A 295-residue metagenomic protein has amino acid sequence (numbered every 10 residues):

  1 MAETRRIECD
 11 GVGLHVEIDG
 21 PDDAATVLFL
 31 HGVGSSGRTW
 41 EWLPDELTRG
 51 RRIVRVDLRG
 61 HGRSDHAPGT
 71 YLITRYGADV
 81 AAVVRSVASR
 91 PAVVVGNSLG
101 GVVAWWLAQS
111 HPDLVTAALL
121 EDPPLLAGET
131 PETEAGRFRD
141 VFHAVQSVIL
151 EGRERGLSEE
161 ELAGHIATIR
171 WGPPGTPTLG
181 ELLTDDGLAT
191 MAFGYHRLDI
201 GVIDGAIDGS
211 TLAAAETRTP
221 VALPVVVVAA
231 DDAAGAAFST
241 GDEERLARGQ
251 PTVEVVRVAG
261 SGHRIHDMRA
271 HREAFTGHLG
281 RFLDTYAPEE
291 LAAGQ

Functional and structural regions predicted by a protein language model:
M1-V27, T48-R51, A88-P91, T116 (+3 more regions): Alpha/beta-hydrolase fold catalytic core
V12-H66: Conserved HGGG/HGGXW glycine-rich cap/lid loop of the alpha/beta-hydrolase fold
E17, W42-D45, R55-L99, E273-G277: Active-site loop/oxyanion-hole signature of alpha/beta-hydrolase fold enzymes
D57-G62, P124, S261-G262: Short beta-to-alpha linker loops that shape the active-site pocket of alpha/beta-hydrolase fold enzymes
G101-P112, A118: Short glycine-enriched nucleophile-adjacent loop and the immediately C-terminal alpha-helix near the catalytic center
A118-R153: Flexible "cap/lid" loop of the alpha/beta hydrolase fold
G187-G249, E254-R257: Conserved serine/cysteine hydrolase catalytic core
S261-R272: Catalytic histidine-centered segment of alpha/beta-hydrolase-like enzymes
